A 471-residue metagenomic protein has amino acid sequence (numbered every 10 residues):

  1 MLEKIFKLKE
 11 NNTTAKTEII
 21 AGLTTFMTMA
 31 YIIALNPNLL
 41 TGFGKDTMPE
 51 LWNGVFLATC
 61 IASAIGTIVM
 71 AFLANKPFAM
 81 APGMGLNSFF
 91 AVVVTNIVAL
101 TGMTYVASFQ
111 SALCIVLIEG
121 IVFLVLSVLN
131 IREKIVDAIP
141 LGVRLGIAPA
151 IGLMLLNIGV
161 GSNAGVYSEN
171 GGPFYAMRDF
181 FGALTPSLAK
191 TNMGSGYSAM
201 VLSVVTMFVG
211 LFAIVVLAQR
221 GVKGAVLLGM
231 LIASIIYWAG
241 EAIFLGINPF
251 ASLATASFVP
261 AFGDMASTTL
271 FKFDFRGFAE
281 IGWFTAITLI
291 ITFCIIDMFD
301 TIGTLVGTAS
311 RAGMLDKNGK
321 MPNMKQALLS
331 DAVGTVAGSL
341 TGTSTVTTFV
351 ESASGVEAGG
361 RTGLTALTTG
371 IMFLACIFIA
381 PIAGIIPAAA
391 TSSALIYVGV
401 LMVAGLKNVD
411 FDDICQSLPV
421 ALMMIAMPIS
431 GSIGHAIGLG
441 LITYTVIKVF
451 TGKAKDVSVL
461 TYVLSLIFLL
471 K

Functional and structural regions predicted by a protein language model:
M1-G54, N192-S195, M230-M324, F468-L470: Helix-loop-helix hairpins and the membrane-proximal interhelical loops of multi-pass alpha-helical transport proteins
L2-N36, A62-S63, G83-V92, N96-I151 (+1 more regions): Helix-loop-helix junctions within the multi-pass membrane cores of secondary transporters/permeases
N12, K16, V209, I287-I291 (+3 more regions): Alpha-helical membrane-protein architecture signal
I19, L39, I135, G224 (+3 more regions): Residue-level signature of catalytic and energy-coupling elements of molecular machines, predominantly ATP/GTP-dependent
L23-A30, I65-I68, F72, L156 (+4 more regions): Hydrophobic/aromatic residues within the transmembrane alpha-helices of Major Facilitator Superfamily
N36, G66-V69, V205, V209 (+4 more regions): Structural signature of multi-pass alpha-helical membrane transport proteins
A62-M84: Juxtamembrane transmembrane-helix boundary signature
V98, Y105-I232, L367-K471: Membrane-embedded alpha-helical modules
